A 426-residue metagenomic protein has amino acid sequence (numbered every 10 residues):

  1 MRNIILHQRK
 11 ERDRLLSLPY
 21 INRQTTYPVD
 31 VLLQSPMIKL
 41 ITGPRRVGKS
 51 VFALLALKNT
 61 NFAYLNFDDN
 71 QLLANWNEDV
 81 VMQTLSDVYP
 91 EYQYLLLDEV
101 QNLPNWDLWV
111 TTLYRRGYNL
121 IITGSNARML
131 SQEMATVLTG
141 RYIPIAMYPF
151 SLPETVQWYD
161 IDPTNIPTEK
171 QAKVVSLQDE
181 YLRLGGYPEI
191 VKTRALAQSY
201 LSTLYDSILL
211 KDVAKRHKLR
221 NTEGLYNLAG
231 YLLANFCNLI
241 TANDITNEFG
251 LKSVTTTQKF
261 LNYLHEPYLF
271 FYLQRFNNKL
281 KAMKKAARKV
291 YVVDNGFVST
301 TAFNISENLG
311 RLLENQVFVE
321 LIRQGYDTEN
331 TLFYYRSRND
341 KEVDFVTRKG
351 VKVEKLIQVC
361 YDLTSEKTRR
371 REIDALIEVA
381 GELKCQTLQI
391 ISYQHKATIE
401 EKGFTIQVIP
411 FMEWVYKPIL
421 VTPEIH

Functional and structural regions predicted by a protein language model:
M1-L32: A short, basic N-terminal segment
R2-R14, A127, E133-L239: Interdomain motor-coupling "hinge/lid" segment immediately C-terminal to the ATP-binding subdomain of NTP-driven enzymes
I41: Hydrophobic anchor at the beta1->P-loop junction of P-loop NTPases
K49: Conserved lysine of the Walker
F52, A56: Hydrophobic positions on the alpha1 helix immediately C-terminal to the Walker A/P-loop
A63-E91: Short glycine-rich substrate-engagement loop in P-loop NTPases that contacts/grips substrate
A195-V353: Accessory nucleic acid-recognition modules appended to NTPase machines
Y393-H426: Domain-level recognition of nuclease-like catalytic cores that cleave nucleotide substrates
